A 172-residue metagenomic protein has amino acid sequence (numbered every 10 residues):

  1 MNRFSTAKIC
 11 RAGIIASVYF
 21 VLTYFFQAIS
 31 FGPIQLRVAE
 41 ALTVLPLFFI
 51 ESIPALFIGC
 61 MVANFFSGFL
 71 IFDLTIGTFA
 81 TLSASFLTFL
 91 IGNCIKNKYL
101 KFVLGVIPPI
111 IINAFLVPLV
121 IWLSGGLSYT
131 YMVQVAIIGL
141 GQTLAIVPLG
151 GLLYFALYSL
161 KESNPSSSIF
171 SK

Functional and structural regions predicted by a protein language model:
M1-P54: Hydrophobic transmembrane alpha-helices
A28-P33, M61-K172: Membrane-embedded alpha-helical hairpins and interfacial helices in multi-pass inner-membrane proteins
A39-T43, F57-A63, A84: Hydrophobic, membrane-inserted alpha-helices
F48-L56, N113-P118: A generic, lipid-embedded transmembrane alpha helix
